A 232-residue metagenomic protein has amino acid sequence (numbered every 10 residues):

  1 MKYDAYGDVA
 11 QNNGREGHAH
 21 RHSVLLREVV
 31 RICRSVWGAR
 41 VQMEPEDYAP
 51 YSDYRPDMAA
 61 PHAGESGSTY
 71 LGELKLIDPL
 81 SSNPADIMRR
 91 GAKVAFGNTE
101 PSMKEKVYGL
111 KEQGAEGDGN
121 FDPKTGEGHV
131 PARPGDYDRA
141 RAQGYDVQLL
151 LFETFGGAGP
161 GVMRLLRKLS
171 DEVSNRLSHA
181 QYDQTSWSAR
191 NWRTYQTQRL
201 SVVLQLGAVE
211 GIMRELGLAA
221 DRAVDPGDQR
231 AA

Functional and structural regions predicted by a protein language model:
M1, G17, R31, P50-Y54 (+2 more regions): Non-catalytic C-terminal interaction segments of nucleic acid-processing enzymes
M1-N12: RNase H-like DDE catalytic core and adjacent DNA/metal-binding regions of integrase/transposase superfamily proteins
A5-G7, Q42, D53-A59, T69-E73 (+1 more regions): Short hydrophobic-acidic sequence motifs that mark active-site Asp/Glu residues
A10-A49, A63: Acidic-basic catalytic patches of nuclease active cores, encompassing PD-(D/E)XK and other metal-cofactor nuclease
